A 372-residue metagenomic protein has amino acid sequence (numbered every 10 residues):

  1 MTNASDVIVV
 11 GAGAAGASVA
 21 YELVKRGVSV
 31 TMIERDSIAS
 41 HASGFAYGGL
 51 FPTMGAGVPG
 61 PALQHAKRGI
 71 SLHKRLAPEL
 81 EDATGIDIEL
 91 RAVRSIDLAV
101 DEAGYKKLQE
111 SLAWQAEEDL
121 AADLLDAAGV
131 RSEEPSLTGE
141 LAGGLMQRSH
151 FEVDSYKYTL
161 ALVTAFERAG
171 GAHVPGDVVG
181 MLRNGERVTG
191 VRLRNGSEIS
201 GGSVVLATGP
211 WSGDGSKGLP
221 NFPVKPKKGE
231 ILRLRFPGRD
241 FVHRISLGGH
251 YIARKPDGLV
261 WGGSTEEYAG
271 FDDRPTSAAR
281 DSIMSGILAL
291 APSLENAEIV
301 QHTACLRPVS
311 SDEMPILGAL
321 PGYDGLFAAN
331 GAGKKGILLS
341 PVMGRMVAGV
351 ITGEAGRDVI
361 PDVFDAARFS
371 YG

Functional and structural regions predicted by a protein language model:
S5-T31: N-terminal Rossmann-like FAD-binding beta1-loop-alpha1 element of flavoenzymes
S18-R26, R35, G48-L50, M54 (+3 more regions): Active-site substrate-recognition segment that forms the wall of the catalytic cavity or substrate channel
E34, D126-A127, V174-D177, Q301-T303: Short loop/edge segments at beta-strand edges and connector loops that shape dinucleotide/nucleotide cofactor-binding
G48-G129, E133, G286-L288: Dinucleotide-binding Rossmann-like beta1-alpha1 core, especially the glycine-rich loop that anchors the ADP
Q64, L98-K107, M146-T164, R274-A279 (+1 more regions): Short beta-strand to alpha-helix junction loop
L145-N195, I199-S203: Helical element adjacent to the flavin cofactor pocket in flavoenzyme catalytic cores
A291-S293, A297-G372: C-terminal catalytic lobe of FAD-dependent flavoproteins
